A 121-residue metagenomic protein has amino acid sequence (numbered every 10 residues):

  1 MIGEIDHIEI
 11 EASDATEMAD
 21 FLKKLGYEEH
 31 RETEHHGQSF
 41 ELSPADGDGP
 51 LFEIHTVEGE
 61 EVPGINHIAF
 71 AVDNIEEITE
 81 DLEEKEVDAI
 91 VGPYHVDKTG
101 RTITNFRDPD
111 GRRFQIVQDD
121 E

Functional and structural regions predicted by a protein language model:
I2, E9-P50: Core segments of cupin and vicinal oxygen chelate
E4-S13, G59-E83, T102-R107: Vicinal oxygen chelate
D6, H30, N66, I90-V91: A short, local hydrophobic-aromatic micro-motif
D20-L25, E80-E86: Short amphipathic alpha-helices in soluble, non-transmembrane regions that often serve as interface/regulatory elements
E32, E41, E84-E121: Vicinal oxygen chelate
D46, D73-I75, P109, D120-E121: Short loop segments at secondary-structure junctions
F52-H55, F114-Q115: Conserved beta-strand in the GNAT
